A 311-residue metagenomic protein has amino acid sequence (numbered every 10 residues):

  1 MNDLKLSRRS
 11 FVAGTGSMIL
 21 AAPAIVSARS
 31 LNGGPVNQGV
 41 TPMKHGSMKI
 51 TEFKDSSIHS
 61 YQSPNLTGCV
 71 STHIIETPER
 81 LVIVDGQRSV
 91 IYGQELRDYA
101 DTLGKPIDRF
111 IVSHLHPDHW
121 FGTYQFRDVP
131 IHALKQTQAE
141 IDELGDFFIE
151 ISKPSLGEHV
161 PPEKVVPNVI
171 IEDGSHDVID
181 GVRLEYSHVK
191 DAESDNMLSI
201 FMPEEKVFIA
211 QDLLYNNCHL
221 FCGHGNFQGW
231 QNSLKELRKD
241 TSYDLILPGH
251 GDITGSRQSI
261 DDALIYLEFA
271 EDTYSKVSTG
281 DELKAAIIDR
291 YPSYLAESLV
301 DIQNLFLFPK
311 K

Functional and structural regions predicted by a protein language model:
M1-I19: N-terminal secretory signal peptides and thylakoid transit peptides that target proteins across membranes
N2-D3, I19, G39, K239-L245 (+1 more regions): Accessory terminal helices/loops
P23-D55: C-terminal segment of N-terminal export signals and the immediately downstream linker at the start of the mature
M43, T51, I75, G174-I179: Short acidic-hydrophobic surface loop/beta-edge motif
M48-D98, T102, L198-D212: Conserved beta-strand hairpin/beta-sheet module of binuclear metal-dependent hydrolase folds, prominently
S63-N65, P161-P162, V166-N168, H188-D191: Short Gly/Pro-enriched turn/cap motifs at secondary-structure boundaries
L81, R88-S89, R183, H188-I265 (+1 more regions): Metallo-beta-lactamase
D101-H176, D195: Active-site HxH/HxHxD metal-binding segment of metal-dependent hydrolases
